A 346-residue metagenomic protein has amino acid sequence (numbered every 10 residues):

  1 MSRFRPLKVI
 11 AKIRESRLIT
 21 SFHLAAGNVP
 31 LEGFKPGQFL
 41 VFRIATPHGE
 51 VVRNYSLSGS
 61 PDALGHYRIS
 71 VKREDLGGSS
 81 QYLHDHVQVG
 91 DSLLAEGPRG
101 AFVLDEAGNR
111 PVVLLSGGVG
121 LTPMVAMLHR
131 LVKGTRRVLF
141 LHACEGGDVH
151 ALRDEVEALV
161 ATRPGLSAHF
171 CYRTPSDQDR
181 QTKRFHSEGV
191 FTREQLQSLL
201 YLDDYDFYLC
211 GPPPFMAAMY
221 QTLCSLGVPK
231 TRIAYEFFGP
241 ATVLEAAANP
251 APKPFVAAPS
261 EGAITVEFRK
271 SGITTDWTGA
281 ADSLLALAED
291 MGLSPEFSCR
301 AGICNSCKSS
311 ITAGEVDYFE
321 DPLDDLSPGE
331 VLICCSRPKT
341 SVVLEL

Functional and structural regions predicted by a protein language model:
S2-S92, N109, C144-G147, E157-L159 (+1 more regions): Ferredoxin-reductase
Q81-A258, G262-K270, D276: FNR/FR-type flavoprotein reductase catalytic core
P123, E289, L293-D317, S327-T340: Local cysteine-cluster metal-coordination motifs and their immediate loop/turn environment, predominantly Fe-S cluster
T174-P175, S341-L346: Short flanking/linker segments adjacent to small metal-binding domains or redox-active Cys/His motifs
G211, F237, F268-K270, G279 (+5 more regions): Active-site proximal loops enriched in glycine and acidic residues that flank catalytic Cys/His/Asp and coordinate
P259-I303: C-terminal accessory/binding modules appended to enzymatic or scaffolding proteins
